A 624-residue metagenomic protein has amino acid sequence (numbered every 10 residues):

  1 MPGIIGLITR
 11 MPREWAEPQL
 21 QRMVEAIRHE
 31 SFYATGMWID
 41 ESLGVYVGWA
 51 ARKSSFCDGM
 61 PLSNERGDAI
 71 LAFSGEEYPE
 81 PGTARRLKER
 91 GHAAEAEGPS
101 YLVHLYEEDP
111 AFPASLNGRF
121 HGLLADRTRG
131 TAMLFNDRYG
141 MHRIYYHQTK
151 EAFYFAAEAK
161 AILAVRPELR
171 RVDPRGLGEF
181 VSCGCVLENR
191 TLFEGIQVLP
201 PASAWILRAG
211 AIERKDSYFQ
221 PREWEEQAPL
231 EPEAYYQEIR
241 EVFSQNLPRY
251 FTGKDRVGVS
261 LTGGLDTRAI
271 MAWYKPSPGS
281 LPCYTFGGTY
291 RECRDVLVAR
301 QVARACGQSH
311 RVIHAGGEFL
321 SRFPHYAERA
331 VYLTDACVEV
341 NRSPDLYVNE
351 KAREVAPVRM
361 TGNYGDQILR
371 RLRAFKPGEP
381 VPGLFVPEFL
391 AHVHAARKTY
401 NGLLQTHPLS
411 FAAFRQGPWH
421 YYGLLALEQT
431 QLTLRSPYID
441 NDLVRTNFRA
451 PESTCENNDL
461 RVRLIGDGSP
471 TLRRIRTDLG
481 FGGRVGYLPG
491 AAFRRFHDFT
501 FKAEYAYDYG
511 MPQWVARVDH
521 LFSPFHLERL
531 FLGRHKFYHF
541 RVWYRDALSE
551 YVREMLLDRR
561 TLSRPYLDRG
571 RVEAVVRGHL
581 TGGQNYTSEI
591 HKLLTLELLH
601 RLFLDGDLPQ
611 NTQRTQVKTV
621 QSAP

Functional and structural regions predicted by a protein language model:
M1-E318, H325-Y326, L594, H600-L602: Cysteine-centered catalytic environments shared across enzyme families
M1-L7, D40-E41, A164, E194-I196 (+5 more regions): Adenosyl-5′-phosphate
G98-L102, N117-R119, P174, V296 (+6 more regions): Conserved glycosyltransferase catalytic-site signature
W224-E233, V257, C283-G287, R329-T334 (+3 more regions): Glycine- and acidic
E233, Q237, E241, R268 (+8 more regions): Conserved structured core elements
T252-K254, A352-A356: Glycine-rich phosphate-binding loop signature in dinucleotide/nucleotide-binding domains
D266, Y364-G365: Catalytic metal-binding/acid-base residues of hydrolase active sites
G288-V348, D366-L384, Y400-G402, Q431-L432 (+1 more regions): ATP-dependent adenylate-handling ligase core
